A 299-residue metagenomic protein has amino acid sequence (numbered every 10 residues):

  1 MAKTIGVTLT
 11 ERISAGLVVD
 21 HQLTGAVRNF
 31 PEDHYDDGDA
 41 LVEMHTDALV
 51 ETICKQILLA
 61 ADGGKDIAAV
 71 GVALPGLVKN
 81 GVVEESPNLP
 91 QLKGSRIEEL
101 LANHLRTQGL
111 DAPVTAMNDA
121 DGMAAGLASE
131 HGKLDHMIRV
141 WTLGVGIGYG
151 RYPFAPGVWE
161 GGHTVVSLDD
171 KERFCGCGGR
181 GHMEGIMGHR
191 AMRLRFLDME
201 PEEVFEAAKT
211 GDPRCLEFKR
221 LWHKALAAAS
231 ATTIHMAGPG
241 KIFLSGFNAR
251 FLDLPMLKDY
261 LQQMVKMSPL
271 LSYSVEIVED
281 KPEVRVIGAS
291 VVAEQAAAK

Functional and structural regions predicted by a protein language model:
K3, S14-N29, D37-A40, T115-A116 (+1 more regions): Glycine/GP-enriched mid-protein hinge/lid loop-to-helix segment characteristic of carbohydrate kinases
K3-G76: Conserved phosphate-binding loops in N-terminal lobes of ATP-dependent enzymes of the actin/Hsp70/sugar-kinase
R28, D39-G64, R193-P255, Y273-E283: Adenine-nucleotide phosphate-binding core of ATP-dependent small-molecule kinases
H34-E51, D66-M137, D253-S268: Glycine-rich phosphate-binding loop and adjoining helix at the ATP-binding site of ATP-dependent phosphoryl-transfer
A69-G76, L143-V145, P239-A249: Glycine-rich beta-strand-to-loop/alpha-helix junction loops that act as flexible
G76-V78, L89, A120, G144 (+3 more regions): Short, flexible active-site-adjacent loop segments at beta-strand->alpha-helix junctions, enriched in small/polar
P269-K299: Conserved glycine-rich phosphate/nucleotide-binding loop and adjacent Mg2+-coordinating catalytic segment
